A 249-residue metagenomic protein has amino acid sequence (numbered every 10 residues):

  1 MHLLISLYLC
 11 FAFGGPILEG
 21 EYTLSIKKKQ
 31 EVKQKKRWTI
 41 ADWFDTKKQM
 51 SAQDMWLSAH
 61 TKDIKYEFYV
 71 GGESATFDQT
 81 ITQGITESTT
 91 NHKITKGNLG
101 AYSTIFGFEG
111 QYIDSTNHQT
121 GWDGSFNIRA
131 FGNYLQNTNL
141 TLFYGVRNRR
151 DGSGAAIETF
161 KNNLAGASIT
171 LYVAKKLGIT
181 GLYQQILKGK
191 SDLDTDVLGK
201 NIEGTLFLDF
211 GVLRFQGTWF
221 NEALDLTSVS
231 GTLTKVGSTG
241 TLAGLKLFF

Functional and structural regions predicted by a protein language model:
M1-K65: Cleavable N-terminal export/targeting peptides
I17-L18, Y22, T195-F249: Predominantly the C-terminal beta-signal and adjacent terminal strand-loop region of outer-membrane beta-barrel
I64, N91-G97, Y102-T104, H118-G124 (+5 more regions): Residues that define the transmembrane beta-barrel architecture of outer-membrane proteins
E67-Y69, A75-T76, Q83-Y134: Glycine- and aromatic-enriched membrane insertion/assembly motifs of diderm outer-membrane and organelle channel
F68-T76, A101, F108-D114, L142-N148 (+2 more regions): Transmembrane beta-barrel strands of outer-membrane/channel proteins
T76-T82, G107, D114-T120, Y134 (+4 more regions): Gram-negative outer-membrane beta-barrel proteins
G97-S103, F126-G132, Y144-V146, A165-V173 (+2 more regions): Residues on the lipid-exposed face of transmembrane beta-strands in outer-membrane beta-barrel proteins
S103-G110, L135-L140, L171, K175-G181 (+1 more regions): Repeated loop/turn-to-beta-strand initiation elements of outer-membrane beta-barrel proteins
